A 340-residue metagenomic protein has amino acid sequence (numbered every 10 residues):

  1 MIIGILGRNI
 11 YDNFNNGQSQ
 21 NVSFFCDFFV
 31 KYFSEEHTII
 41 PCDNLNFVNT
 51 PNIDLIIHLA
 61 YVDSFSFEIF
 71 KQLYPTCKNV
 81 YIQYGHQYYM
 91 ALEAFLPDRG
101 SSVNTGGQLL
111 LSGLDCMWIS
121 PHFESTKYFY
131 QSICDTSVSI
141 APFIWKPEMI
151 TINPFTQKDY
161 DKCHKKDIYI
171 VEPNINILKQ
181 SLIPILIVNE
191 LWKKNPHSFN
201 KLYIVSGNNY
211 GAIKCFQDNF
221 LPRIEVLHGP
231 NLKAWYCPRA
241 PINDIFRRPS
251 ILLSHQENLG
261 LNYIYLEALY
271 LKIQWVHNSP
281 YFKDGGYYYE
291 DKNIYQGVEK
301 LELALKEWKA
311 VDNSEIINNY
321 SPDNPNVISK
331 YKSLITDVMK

Functional and structural regions predicted by a protein language model:
I2-N13, S23-G113, Y236-A240: Extended catalytic core of nucleotide-activated donor transferases of GT-like folds
L6-R8, S120, Y169-P173, V205-G207 (+1 more regions): Short hydrophobic "strand-cap" motifs at the C-terminus of beta-strands
N16-N21, S132-L232: Conserved catalytic-core segment of nucleotide-activated headgroup transferases in glycan assembly
T38-C42, Y81-Q83, M117-S120, N200-N208: Short internal beta-strands
K71-K166: Catalytic core of nucleotide-activated saccharide and alditol-phosphate transferases
N208-L271: Donor nucleotide-activated moiety binding/catalytic core segment of transferases that use nucleotide-activated donors
R247-N324: Catalytic binding pocket for nucleotide-activated donors in carbohydrate/polymer assembly enzymes
S321-K340: C-terminal alpha-helical cap of glycosyltransferases
